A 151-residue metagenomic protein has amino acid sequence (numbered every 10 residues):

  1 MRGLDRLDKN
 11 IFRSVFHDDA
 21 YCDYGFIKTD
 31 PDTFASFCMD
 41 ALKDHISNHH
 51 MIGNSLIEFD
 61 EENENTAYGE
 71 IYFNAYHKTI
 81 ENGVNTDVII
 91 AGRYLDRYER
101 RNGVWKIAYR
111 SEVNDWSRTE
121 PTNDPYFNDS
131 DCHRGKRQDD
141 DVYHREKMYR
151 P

Functional and structural regions predicted by a protein language model:
M1-D5: Short, aromatic-enriched amphipathic alpha-helices that serve as compact interaction elements
K9-H77: A solvent-exposed, acidic/Ser-Thr-rich amphipathic alpha-helical stretch
H50-I52, I89-Y94: Short, surface-exposed coil-to-beta transition loops
E62-T66, E81-N85, G103-K106: Short, solvent-exposed loop/turn segments that connect beta-strands within catalytic domains and beta-strand-rich
Y68-E70, A91-P125: Short beta-strand edge/turn micro-motifs at domain boundaries
A75-T86, S117-R118: Short, cysteine-centered beta-strand-loop-beta hairpins and adjacent loop/turn segments enriched in charged/polar
E120-P151: Acidic/histidine-enriched, glycine/proline-rich intrinsically disordered or flexible terminal extensions
